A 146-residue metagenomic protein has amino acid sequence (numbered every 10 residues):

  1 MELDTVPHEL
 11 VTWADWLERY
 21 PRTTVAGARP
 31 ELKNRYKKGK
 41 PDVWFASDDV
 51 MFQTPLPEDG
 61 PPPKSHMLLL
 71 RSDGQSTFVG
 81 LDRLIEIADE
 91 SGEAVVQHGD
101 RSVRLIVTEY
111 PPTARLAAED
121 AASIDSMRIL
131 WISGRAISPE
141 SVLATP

Functional and structural regions predicted by a protein language model:
M1-P146: Mid-to-C-terminal functional-domain signal that highlights helix-capping/loop sites within ligand-binding modules
